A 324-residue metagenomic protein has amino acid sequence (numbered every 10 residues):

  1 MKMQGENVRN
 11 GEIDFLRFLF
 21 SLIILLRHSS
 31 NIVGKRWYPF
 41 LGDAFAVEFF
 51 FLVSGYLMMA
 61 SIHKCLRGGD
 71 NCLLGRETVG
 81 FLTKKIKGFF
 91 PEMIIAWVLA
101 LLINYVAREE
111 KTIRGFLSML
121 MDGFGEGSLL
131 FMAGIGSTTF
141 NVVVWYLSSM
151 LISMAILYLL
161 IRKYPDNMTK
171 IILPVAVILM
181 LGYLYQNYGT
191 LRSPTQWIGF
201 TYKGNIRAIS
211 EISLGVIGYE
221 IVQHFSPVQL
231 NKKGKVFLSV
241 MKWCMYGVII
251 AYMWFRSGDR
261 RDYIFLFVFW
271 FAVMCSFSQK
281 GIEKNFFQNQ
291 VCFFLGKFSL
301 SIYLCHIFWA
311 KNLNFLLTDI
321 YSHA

Functional and structural regions predicted by a protein language model:
M1-L184, K232-V240, I282, F293 (+2 more regions): Membrane-cytosol interface segments of multi-pass membrane proteins, especially ER/Golgi lipid-handling enzymes
N10-G11, K35-V47, G134-S149, N187-L214 (+2 more regions): Interfacial loop-to-helix transition and helix-capping segments at the boundaries of transmembrane helices
N31-V33, Y188, A310-K311: Active-site environment of divalent metal-dependent phosphoester hydrolases
Y56-K64, S153-P165, E211-H224, F269-G281 (+1 more regions): Hydrophobic transmembrane alpha-helices
I95, L99, I152, I156 (+7 more regions): Hydrophobic faces of alpha-helical transmembrane segments in multi-pass integral membrane proteins
I212, K242-A324: Alpha-helical transmembrane segments of multi-pass integral membrane proteins
F225-K233, R260-R261, E283-K284: Short acidic alpha-helical/loop segments enriched in Asp/Glu that coordinate divalent cations
